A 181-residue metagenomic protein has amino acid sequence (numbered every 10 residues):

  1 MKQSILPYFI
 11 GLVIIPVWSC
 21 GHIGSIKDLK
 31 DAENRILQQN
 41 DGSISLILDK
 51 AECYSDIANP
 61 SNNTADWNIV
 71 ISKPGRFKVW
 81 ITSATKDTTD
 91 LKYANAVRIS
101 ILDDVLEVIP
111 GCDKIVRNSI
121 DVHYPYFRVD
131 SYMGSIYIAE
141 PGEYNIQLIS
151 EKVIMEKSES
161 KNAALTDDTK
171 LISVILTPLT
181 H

Functional and structural regions predicted by a protein language model:
M1-S25: Bacterial Sec-dependent N-terminal signal peptides
C20-H181: Extracytoplasmic
